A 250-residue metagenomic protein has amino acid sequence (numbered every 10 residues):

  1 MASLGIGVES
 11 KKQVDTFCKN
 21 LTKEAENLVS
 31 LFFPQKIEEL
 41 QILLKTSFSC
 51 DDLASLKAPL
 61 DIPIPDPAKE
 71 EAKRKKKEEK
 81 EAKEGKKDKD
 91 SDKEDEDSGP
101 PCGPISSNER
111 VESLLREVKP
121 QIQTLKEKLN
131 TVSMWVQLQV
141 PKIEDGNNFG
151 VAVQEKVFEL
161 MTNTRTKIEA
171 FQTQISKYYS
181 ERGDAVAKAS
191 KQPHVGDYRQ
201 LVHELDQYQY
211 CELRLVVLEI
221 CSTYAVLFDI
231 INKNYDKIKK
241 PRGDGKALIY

Functional and structural regions predicted by a protein language model:
M1-C102, S106-S107: N-terminal leader/presequence regions that precede the main folded/catalytic core
S10-F17, L21-L40, L125, I168 (+4 more regions): Charged, low-complexity, helix-prone segments enriched in Lys/Glu/Asp/Gln
K19, P34, K45, S49 (+9 more regions): Generic surface-pattern signal
E94, D184, P193-H194: A broad, low-specificity signal for short, low-complexity segments enriched in glycine/proline and polar/charged
S98-V111, P141-Q154, G196-E212, L248-I249: Short, charged/polar, low-complexity loop and linker segments that flank or interrupt alpha-helical bundles
N108, E112-G183, A189: Extended, amphipathic alpha-helical segments that serve as helical scaffolds
A189-Y250: Alpha-helical oligomerization segments
